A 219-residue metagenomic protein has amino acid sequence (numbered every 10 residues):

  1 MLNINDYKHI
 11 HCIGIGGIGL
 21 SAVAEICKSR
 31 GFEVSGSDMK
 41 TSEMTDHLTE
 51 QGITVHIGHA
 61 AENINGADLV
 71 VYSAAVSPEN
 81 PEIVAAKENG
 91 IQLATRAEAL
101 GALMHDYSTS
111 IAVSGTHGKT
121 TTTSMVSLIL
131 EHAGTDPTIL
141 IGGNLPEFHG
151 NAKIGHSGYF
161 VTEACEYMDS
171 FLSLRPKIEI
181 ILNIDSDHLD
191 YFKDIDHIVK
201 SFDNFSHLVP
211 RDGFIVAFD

Functional and structural regions predicted by a protein language model:
M1-T95, A99: N-terminal leader/targeting and accessory segments in enzymes
I26-S29, T49, N63, A74 (+1 more regions): Phosphate-binding loop of NTP-binding sites
